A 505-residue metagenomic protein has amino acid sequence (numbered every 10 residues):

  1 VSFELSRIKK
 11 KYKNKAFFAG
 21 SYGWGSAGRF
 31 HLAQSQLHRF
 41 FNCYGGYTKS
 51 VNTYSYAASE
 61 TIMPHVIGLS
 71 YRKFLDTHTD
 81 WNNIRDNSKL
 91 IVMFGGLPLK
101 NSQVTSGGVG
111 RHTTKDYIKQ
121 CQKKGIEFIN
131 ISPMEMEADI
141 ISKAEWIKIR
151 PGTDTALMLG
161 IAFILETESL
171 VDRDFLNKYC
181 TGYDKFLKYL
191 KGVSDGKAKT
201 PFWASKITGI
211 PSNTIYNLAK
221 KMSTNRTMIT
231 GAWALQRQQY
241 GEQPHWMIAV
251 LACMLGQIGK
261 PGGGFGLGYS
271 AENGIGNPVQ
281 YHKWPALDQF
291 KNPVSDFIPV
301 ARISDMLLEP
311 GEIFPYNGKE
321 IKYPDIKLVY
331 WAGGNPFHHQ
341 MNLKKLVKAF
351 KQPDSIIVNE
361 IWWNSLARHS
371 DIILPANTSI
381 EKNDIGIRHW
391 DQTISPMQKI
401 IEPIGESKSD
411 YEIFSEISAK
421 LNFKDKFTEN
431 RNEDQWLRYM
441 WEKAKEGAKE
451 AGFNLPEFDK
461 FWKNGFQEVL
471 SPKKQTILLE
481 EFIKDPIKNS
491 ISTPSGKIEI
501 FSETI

Functional and structural regions predicted by a protein language model:
V1-H369, I373-E381, S490, G496: Catalytic alpha/large subunits of respiratory electron-transfer oxidoreductases, centered on bis-MGD molybdoenzymes
N42, Y47, E272, E416 (+2 more regions): Metal/cofactor-centered catalytic core regions of large enzymes
M63, I67, H78-W81, E416 (+3 more regions): Conserved alpha/beta enzyme-core scaffold
S142-K148, Q392-P403: Short beta-alpha connecting loops at secondary-structure transitions that line or flank enzyme active sites
L170-G192, Y411, K426-A444: Internal, active-site/partner-interface "lid" segment
I275-K283, L437-I505: Long, low-complexity segments enriched in small/aliphatic residues
D354, I361-W362, P396-A419: Phosphate/diphosphate-binding loops
I385-I387: Short amphipathic alpha-helical "interface-anchor" segments enriched in bulky aromatics
